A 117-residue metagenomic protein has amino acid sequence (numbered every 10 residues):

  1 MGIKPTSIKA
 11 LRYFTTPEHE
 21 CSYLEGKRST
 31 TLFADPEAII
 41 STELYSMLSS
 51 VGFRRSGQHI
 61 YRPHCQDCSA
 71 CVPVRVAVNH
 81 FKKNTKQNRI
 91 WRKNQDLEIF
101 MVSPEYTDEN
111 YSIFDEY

Functional and structural regions predicted by a protein language model:
M1-Y117: N-acyltransferase acceptor-side catalytic subdomain
